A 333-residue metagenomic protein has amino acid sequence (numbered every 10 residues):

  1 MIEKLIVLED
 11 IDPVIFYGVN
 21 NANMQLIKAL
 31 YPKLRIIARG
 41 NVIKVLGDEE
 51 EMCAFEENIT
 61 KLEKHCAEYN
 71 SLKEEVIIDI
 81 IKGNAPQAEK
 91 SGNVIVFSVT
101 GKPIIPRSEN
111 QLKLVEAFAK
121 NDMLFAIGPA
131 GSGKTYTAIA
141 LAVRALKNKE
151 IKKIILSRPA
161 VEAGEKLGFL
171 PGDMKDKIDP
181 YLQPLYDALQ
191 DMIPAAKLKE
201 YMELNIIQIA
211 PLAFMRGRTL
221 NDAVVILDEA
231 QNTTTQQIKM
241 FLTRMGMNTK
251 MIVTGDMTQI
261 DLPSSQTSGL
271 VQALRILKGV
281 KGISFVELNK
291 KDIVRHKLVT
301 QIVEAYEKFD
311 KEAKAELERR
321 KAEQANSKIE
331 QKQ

Functional and structural regions predicted by a protein language model:
M1-V14: N-terminal presequence-like segments and adjacent domain-start helices
I11, N21, E49-E50, N232 (+1 more regions): Short, surface-exposed acidic/glycine-rich loop or hinge patches that mediate macromolecular interfaces
I11-Y31: Short amphipathic alpha-helix segments
N23, F55-N58, I238: Hydrophobic side chains in well-ordered alpha-helices
A29, I36-S91: Interdomain "pre-motor" coupling segment immediately N-terminal to P-loop NTPase/helicase cores
Y31-P32, I193: A broad structural signal for alpha-helix termini and local helix breaks/kinks
K33-I36, F285-V286: A short linear hydrophobic-aromatic micro-motif
V42, F97-E109, E116-S132, Y136-L227 (+1 more regions): Conserved helicase motor core of SF1/SF2 NTP-dependent helicases
